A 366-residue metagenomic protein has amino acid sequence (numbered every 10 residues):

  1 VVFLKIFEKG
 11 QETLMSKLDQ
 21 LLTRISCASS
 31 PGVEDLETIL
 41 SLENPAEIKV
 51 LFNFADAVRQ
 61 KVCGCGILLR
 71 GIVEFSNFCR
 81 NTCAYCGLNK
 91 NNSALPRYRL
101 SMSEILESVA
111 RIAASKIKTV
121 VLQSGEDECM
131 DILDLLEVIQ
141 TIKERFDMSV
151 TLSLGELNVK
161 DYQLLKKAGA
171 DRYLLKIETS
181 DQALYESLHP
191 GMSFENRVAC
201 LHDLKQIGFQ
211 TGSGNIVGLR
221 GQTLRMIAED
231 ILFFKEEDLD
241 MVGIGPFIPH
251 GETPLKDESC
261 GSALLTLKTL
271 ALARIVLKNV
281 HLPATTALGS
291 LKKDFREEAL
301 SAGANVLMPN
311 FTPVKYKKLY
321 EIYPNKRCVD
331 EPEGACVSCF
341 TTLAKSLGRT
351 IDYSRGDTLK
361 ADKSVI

Functional and structural regions predicted by a protein language model:
V2-A46, A113, E237-I366: Auxiliary Fe-S-binding modules of radical SAM enzymes
A28, A55, C83, L175 (+4 more regions): Conserved, mostly hydrophobic/aromatic
V50-N92, R97-V121, D171: N-terminal pre-triad scaffold of radical SAM enzymes
G71, V109, L136-Q140, Y162 (+6 more regions): Generic structural signal for well-ordered alpha-helices, preferentially at hydrophobic/aromatic core positions
V73-F75, E126-E128, L154-N158, T179-D181 (+5 more regions): Active-site-proximal loop/turn and secondary-structure-junction residues that shape catalytic pockets, frequently
K90-L106, I112-L133, V138-L201, Q210-V217 (+1 more regions): Core AdoMet radical
L100, M130, D134, L188-N196 (+4 more regions): Alpha-helix N-cap and loop-to-helix initiation/capping positions
K160-L165, R220-F234, S290-S301: Catalytic cores of alpha/beta
